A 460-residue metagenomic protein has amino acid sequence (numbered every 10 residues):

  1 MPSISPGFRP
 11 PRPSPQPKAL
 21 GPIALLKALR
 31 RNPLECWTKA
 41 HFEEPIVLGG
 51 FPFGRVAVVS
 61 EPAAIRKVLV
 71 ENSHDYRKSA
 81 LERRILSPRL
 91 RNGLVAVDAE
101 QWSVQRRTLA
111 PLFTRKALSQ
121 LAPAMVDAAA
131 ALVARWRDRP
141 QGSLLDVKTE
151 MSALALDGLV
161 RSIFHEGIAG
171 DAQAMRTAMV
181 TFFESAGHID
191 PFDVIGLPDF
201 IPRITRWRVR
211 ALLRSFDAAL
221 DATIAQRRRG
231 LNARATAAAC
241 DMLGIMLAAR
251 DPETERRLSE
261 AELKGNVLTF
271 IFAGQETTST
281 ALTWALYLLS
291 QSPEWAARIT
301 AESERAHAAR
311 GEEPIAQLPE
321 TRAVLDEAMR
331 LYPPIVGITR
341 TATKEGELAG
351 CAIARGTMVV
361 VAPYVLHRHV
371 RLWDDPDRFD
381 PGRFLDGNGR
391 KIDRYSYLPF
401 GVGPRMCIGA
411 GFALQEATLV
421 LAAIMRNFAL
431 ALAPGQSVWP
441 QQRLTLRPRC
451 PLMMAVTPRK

Functional and structural regions predicted by a protein language model:
M1-P10, E35, H41, A129-V133 (+6 more regions): Cytochrome P450 proximal C-terminal region
M1-V104, P123-A134, A169-G170, K344 (+2 more regions): N-terminal membrane-proximal hinge/A-helix region immediately C-terminal to the signal-anchor transmembrane segment
P2-S14, R77-R83, Q101, A117-T280 (+2 more regions): Cytochrome P450 heme-thiolate monooxygenase catalytic core
P13-L20, A122-V126, R176-T181, A233-G244 (+7 more regions): Cytochrome P450 I-helix active-site segment
E61, G274, G356: Short, conserved phosphate/pyrophosphate- and ester-handling motifs at nucleotide-, phospho-/glycolipid
T277-A296, T300-E302, G411-N427: Cytochrome P450 catalytic-core helices
V361-N388: Conserved cytochrome P450 K-helix/beta-meander segment immediately N-terminal to the heme-binding cysteine loop
